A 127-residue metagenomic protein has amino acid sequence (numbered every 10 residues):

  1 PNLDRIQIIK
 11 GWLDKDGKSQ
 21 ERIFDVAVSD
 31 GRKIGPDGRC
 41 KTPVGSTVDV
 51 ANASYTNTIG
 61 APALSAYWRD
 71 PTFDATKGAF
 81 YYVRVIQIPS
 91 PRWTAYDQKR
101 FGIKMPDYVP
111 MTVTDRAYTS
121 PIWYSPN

Functional and structural regions predicted by a protein language model:
P1-N127: C-terminal functional module detector
